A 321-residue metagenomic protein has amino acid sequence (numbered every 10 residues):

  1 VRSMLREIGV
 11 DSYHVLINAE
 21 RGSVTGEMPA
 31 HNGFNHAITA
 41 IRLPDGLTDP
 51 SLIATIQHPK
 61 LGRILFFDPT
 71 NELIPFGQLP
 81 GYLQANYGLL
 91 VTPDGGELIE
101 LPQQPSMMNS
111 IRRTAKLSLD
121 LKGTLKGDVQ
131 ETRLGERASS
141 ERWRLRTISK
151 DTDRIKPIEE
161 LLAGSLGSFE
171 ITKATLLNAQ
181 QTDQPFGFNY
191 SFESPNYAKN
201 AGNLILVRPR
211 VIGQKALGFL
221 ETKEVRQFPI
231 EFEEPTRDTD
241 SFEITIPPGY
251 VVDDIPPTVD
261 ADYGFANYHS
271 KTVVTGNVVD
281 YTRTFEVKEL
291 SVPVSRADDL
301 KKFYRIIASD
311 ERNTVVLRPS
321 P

Functional and structural regions predicted by a protein language model:
R2-P321: A sensor for short, sequence-defined functional sites
